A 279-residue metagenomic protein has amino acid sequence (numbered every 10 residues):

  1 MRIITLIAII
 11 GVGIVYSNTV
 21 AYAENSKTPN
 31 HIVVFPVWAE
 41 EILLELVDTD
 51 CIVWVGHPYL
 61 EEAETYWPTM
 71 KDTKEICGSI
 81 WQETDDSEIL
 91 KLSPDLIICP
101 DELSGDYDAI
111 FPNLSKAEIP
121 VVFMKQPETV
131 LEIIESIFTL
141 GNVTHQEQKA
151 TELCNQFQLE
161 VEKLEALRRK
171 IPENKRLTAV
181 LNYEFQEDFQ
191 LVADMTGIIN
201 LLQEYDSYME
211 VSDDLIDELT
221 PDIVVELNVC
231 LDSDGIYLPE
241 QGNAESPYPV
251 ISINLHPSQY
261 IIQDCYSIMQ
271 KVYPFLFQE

Functional and structural regions predicted by a protein language model:
I4-V15: Bacterial N-terminal signal peptides
S17, A21-A23: Boundary at the C-terminal end of the N-terminal hydrophobic targeting segment
T28-V47, K149-D206: Basic- and aromatic-lined ligand-binding clefts that recognize polyanionic substrates
N30-H31, C77, T84, E128-N142 (+3 more regions): Structured C-terminal subdomain patch of bacterial secreted/periplasmic proteins
H31-L92, L96-G105, L201-Y205: A short, structured surface patch at a secondary-structure boundary
P36, D101-E102, Y183, L227-L231: Short secondary-structure boundary segments
E40-E45, L60-T65, C99, Q186-L191 (+2 more regions): Short, solvent-exposed loop/turn elements at domain surfaces
E62, G105-A109, K125-T139, P172-D194: Extracytoplasmic ligand-binding site segments that recognize negatively charged/polar headgroups
